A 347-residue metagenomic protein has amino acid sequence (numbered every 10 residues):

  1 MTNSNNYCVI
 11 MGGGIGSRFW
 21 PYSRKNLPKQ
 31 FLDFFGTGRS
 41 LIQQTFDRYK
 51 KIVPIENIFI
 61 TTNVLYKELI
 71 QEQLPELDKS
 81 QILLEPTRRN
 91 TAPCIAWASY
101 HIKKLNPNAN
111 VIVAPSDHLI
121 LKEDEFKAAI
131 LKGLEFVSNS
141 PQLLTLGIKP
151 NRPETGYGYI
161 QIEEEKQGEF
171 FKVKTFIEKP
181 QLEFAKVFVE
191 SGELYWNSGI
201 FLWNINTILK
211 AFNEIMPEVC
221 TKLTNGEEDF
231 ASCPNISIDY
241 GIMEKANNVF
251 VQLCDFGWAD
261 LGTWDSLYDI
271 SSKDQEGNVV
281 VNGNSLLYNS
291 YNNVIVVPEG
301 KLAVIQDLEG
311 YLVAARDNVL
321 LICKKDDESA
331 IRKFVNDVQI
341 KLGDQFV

Functional and structural regions predicted by a protein language model:
M1-I10, R18-K25, G36-V113, L121-D124 (+3 more regions): Conserved N-terminal catalytic core of the sugar/cofactor nucleotidyltransferase
T2-N5, I205-V347: Left-handed beta-helix
N26, L65, N90-P93, D124 (+10 more regions): Conserved active-site and cofactor/substrate-binding residues in soluble primary-metabolism enzymes
S80-E164, L202, L209-M216: Conserved beta-loop-beta/alpha segment of the NTase-like Rossmann-fold superfamily that binds/positions NTPs
I162-S191, Y195: A short, charged helix-loop
G192-N204: Short loop-to-beta-strand entry elements in the cores of soluble alpha/beta enzymes
